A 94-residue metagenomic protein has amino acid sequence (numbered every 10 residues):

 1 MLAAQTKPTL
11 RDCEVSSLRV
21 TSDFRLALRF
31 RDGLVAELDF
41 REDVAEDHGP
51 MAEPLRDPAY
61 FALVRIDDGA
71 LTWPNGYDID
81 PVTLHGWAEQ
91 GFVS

Functional and structural regions predicted by a protein language model:
M1-S94: Motif-centric detector for short Cys/His coordination patterns
